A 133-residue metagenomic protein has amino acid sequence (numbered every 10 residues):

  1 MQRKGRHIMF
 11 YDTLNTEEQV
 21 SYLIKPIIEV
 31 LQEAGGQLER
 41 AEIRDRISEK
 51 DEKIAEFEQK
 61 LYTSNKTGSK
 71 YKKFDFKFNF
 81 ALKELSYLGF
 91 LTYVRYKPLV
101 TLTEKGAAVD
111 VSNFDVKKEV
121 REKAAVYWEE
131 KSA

Functional and structural regions predicted by a protein language model:
M1-I8: Short, Lys/Arg-enriched N-terminal segments with co-localized hydrophobic residues within the first ~10-30 amino acids
F10-A41: Positively charged, polyanion-binding regions of nucleic-acid-associated proteins
E18, S48-K77: Short, positively charged loop/turn segments that connect secondary-structure elements
N79-K83: Short, hydrophobic-biased segments on the C-terminal half of alpha helices that form "recognition helices"
S86-R95: A short, conserved structural fragment
P98-T103: Minor-groove-contacting beta-hairpin "wing" of winged helix-turn-helix DNA-binding domains
K105-A133: Short, amphipathic alpha-helical interaction segments positioned at domain boundaries
